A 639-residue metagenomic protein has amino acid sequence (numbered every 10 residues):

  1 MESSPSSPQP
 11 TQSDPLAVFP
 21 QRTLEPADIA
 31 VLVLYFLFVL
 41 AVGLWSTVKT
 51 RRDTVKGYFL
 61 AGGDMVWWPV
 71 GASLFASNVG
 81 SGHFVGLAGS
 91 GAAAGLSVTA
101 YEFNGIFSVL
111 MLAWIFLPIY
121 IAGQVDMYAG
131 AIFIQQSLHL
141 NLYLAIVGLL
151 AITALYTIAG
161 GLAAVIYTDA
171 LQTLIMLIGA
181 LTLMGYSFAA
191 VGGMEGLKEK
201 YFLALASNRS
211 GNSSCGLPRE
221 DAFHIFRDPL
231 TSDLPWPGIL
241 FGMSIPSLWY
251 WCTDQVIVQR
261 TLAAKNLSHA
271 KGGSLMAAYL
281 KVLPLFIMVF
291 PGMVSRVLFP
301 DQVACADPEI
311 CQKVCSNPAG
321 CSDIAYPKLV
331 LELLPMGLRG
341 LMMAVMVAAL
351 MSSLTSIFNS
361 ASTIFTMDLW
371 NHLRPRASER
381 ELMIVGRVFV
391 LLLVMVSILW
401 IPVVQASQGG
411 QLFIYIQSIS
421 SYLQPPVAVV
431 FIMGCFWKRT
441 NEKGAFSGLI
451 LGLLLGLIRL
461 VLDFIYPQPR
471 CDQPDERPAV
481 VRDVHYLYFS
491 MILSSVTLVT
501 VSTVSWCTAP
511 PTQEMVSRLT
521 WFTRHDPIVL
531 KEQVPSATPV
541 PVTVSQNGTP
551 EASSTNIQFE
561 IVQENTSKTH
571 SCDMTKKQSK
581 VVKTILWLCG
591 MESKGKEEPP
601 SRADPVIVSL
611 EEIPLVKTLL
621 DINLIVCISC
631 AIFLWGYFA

Functional and structural regions predicted by a protein language model:
M1-A639: Membrane-embedded helix-loop-helix hairpins and adjacent transmembrane boundary segments in multi-pass transporters
